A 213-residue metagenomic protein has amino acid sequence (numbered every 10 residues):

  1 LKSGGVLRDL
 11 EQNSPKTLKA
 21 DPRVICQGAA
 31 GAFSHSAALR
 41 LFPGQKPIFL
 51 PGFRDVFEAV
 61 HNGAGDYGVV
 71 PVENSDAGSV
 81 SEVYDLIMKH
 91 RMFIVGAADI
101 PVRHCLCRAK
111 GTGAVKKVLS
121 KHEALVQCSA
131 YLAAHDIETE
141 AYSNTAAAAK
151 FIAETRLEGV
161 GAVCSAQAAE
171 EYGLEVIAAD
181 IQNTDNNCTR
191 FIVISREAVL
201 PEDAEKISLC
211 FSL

Functional and structural regions predicted by a protein language model:
L1-L213: Domain-level signature for soluble enzymes in the chorismate/prephenate branch of the shikimate pathway
